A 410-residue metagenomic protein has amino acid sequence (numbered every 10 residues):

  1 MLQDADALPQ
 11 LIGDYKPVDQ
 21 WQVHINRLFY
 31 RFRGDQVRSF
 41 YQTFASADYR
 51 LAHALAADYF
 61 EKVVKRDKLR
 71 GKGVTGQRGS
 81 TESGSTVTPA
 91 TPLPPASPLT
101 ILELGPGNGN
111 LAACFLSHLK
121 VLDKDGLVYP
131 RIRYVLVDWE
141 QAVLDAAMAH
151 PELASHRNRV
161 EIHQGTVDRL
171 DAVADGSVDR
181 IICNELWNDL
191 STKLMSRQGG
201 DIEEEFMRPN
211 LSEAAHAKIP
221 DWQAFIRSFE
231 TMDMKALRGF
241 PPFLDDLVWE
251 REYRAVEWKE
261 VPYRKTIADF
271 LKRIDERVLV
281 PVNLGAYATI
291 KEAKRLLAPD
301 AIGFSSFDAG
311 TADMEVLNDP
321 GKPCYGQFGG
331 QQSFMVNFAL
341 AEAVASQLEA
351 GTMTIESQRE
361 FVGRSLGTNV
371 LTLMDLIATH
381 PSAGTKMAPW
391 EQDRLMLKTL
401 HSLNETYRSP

Functional and structural regions predicted by a protein language model:
M1-Q77, V87, A96-T100, N108-V178 (+3 more regions): Rossmann-like AdoMet
E103: Class I SAM-dependent methyltransferase core
P106, L186, F307-G310: Short, well-ordered beta-to-alpha junction loops that form the rim of enzyme active sites and present histidine/acidic
A113, S191-K193, V316: Short glycine-/acidic-enriched loop or helix-start segments at secondary-structure transitions that form or flank
D168, S177-G199, R277-L284: A short SAM/SAH-binding and catalytic strip from SAM-dependent methyltransferases
C183-Y253: A mobile, often basic/glycine-rich helix-loop segment that functions as the active-site lid/recognition loop
A255-P410: Long, Lys/Arg- and hydrophobic-enriched amphipathic alpha-helices
